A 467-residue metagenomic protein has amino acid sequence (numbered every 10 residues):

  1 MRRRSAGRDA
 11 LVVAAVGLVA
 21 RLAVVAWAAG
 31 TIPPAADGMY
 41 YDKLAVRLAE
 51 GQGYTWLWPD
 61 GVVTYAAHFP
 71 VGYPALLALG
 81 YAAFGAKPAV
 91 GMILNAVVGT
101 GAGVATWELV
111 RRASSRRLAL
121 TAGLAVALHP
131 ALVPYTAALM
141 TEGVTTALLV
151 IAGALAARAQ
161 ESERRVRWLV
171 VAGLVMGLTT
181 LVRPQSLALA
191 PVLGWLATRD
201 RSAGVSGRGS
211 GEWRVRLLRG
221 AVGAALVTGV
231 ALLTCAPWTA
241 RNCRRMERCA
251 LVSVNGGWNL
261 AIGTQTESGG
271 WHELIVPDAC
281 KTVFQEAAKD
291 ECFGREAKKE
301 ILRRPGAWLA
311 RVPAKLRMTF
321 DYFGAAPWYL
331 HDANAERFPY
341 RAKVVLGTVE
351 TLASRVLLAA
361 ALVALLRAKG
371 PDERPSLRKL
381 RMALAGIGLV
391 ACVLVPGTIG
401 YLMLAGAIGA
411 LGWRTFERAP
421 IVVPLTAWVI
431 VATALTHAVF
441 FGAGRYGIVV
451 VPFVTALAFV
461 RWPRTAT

Functional and structural regions predicted by a protein language model:
M1, R111-R117, A152-L169, T179 (+3 more regions): Membrane-interface transmembrane helices that cradle and orient dolichyl/undecaprenyl
A14, V71-A78, F84-V104, L120 (+3 more regions): Loop-to-helix entry region of an early transmembrane alpha helix in multi-pass inner-membrane enzymes
G17-A20, A122-P130, P134, A154 (+2 more regions): Short helix- or helix-capping micro-motifs that position conserved polar/aromatic residues at function-defining sites
L22-W27, G38-Y65, G72-A75, T266-D278: Extracytosolic helix-loop segments that constitute the early lumenal/periplasmic catalytic or substrate-binding loops
A89-V90, R311-I408, V422-T426: Membrane-interface anchor segments at the N-terminal boundary of transmembrane helices in multi-pass membrane enzymes
I93-S114, L118, I151, A360-V363: Transmembrane-helix motifs of polytopic, lipid-linked glycan transferases
A131, A137-T145: Short acidic/glycine- and proline-prone juxtamembrane loop motifs at membrane-interface regions of multi-pass membrane
C243-H331: Membrane-proximal stem/loop segments at transmembrane-domain junctions that anchor or position
